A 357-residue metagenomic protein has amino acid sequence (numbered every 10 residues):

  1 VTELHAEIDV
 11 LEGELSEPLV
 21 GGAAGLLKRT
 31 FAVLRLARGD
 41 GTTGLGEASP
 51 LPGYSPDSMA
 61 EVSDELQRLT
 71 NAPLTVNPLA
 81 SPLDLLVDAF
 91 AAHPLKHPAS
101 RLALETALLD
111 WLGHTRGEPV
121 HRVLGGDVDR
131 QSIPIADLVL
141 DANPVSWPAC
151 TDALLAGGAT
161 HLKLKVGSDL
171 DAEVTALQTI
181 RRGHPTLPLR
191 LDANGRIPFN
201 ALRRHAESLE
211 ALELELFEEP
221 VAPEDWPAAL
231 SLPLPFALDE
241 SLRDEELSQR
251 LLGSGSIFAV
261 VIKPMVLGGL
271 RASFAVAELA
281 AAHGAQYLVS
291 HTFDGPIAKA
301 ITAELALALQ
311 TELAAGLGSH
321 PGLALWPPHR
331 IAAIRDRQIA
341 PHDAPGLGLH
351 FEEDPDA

Functional and structural regions predicted by a protein language model:
V1-L189, N194-R203, E207-A211, P328-A357: N-terminal capping/lid subdomain adjacent to the active-site entrance of alpha/beta enzymes
L11-G13, L140, S241, S319-G322: Residues that form or immediately flank small-molecule/cofactor binding pockets and catalytic motifs
A32, F293-F351: C-terminal alpha-helical cap/extension of soluble enzyme domains
D110-H114, E278-L279, E304-L307: Short glycine/serine- and small hydrophobic-enriched flexible loop segments
H121, L189, W226, T311-A315: Secondary-structure boundary/capping residues
D137, L238, V261, G316-L317: Structural signal for conserved beta-strand scaffold positions within catalytic alpha/beta enzyme cores
G157, H184, G255, L309-Q310: A structural signal for short coil/turn segments at secondary-structure junctions
L164, D169-A300, L325-I334: Catalytic core of soluble alpha/beta enzymes
